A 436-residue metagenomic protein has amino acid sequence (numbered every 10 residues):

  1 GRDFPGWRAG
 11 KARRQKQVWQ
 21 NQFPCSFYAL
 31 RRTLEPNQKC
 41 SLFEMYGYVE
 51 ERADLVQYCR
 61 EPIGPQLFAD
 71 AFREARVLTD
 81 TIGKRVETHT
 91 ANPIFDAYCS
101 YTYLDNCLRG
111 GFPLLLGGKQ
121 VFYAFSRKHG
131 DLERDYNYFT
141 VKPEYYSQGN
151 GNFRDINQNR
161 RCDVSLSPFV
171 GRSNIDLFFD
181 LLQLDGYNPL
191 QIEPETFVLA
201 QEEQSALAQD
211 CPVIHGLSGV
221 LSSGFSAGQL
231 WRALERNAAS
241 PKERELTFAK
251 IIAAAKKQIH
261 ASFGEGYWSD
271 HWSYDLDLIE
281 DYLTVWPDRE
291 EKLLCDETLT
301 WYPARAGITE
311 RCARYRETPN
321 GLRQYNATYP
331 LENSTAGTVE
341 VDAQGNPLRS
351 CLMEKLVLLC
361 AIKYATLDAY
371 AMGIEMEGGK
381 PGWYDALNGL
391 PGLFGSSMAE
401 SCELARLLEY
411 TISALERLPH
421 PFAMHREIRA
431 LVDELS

Functional and structural regions predicted by a protein language model:
G1-S436: Acidic, mature catalytic/reactive cores of soluble proteins
